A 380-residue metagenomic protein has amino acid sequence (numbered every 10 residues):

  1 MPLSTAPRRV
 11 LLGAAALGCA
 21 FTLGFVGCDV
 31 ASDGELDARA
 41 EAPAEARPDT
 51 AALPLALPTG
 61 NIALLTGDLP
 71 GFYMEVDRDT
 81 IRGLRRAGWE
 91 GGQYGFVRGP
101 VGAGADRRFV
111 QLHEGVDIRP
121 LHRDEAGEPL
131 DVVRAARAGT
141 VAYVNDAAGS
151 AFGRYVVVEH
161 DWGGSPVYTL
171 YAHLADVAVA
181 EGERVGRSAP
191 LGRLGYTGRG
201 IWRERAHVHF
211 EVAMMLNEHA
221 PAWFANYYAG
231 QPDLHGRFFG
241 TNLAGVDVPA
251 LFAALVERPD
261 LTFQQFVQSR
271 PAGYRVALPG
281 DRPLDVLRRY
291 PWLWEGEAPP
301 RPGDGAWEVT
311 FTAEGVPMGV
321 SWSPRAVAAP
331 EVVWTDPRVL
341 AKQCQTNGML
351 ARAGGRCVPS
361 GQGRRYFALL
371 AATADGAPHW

Functional and structural regions predicted by a protein language model:
P2-A15: Bacterial N-terminal signal peptides that target proteins for export
G13-G24: Bacterial N-terminal signal peptides
D29-A31: Bacterial signal peptide processing site
A46-R154, D233-W380: Surface-exposed, glycine-biased beta-strand/turn segments
E128-L130, R134-D176, R203, H209: Zn2+-dependent peptidoglycan hydrolase active-site motif and core
A136, V179-A180, V185: Surface-exposed strand-loop junctions at beta-sheet edges and helix termini that form docking/interaction patches
S150, R154-H160, E183-P259: Conserved, short, structured surface segments that act as functional micro-motifs
